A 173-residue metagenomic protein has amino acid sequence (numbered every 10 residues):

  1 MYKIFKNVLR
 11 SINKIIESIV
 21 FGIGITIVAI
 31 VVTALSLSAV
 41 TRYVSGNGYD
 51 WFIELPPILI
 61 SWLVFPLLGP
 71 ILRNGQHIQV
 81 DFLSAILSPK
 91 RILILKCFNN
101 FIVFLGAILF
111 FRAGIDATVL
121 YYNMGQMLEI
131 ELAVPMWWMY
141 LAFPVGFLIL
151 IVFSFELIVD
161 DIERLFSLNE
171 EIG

Functional and structural regions predicted by a protein language model:
M1-G173: Alpha-helical transmembrane segments and membrane-interface helix-loop junctions in multi-pass membrane proteins
